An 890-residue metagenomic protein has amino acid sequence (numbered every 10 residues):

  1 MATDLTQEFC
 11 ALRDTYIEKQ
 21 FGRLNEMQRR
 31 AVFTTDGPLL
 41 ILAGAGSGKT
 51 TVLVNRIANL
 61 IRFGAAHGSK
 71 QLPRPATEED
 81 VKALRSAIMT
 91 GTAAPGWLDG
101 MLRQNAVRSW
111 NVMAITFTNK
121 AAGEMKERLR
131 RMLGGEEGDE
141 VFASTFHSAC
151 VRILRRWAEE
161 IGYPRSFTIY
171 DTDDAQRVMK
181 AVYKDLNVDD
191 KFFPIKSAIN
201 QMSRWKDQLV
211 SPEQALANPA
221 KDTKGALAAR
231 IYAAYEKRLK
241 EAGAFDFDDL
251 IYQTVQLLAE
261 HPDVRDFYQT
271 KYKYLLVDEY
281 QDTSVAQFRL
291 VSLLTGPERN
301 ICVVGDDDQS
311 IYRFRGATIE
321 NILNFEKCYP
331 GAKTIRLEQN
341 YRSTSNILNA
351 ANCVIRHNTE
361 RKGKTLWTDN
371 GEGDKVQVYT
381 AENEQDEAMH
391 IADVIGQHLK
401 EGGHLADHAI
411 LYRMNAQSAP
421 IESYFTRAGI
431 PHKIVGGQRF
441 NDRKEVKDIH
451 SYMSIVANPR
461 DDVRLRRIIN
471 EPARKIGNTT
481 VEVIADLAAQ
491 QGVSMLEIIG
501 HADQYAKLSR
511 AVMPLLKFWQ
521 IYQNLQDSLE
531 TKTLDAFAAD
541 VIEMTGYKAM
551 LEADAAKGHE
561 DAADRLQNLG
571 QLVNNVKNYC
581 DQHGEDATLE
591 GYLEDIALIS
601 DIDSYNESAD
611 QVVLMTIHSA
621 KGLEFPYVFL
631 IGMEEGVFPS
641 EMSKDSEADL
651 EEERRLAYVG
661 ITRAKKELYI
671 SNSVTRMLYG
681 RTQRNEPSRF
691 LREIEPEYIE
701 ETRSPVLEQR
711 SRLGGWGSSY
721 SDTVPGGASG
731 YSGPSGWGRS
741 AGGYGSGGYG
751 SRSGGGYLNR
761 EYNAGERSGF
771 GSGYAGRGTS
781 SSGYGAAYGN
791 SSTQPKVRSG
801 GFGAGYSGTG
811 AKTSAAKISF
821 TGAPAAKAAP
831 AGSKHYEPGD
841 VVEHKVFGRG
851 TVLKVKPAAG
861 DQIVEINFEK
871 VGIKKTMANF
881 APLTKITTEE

Functional and structural regions predicted by a protein language model:
M1-R165, I169, D266, E320 (+1 more regions): P-loop NTPase Walker
R23, Q71, D80, I88-W97 (+5 more regions): Conserved helicase/translocase P-loop NTPase motor core
F33, G37, Q104-S109, Q256-L275 (+1 more regions): Short basic/glycine-enriched coil/helix segment immediately N-terminal to the Walker B
T35, F117, E137-V141, A158-D249 (+4 more regions): ATP-hydrolysis module of ASCE/P-loop NTPase motor domains, specifically the Walker B Asp-Glu catalytic pair
S47, Q281-E360, K364-D369, D486-A489 (+1 more regions): Conserved helicase motor core of SF1/SF2 NTP-dependent helicases
S47-L53, G68, T77, A87-N105 (+7 more regions): Helicase P-loop NTPase motor core
A217-K221, H404, S418-I430, R443 (+4 more regions): Conserved helicase C-terminal RecA-like lobe
M633-G872, F880-E890: C-terminal accessory regions
